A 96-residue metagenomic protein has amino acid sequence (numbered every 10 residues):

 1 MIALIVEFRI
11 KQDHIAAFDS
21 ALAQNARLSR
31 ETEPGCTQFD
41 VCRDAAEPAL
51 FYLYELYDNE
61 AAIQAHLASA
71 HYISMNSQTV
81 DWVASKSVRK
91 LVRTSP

Functional and structural regions predicted by a protein language model:
M1-I2, P96: Absolute protein N-terminus
I2-R9, Q38-L67: Short, well-ordered beta-strand segments in beta-rich or mixed alpha/beta enzyme and ligand-binding folds
I10, L28, L53, A84-S85 (+1 more regions): Localized chelating/binding microdomains that coordinate divalent metal ions or stabilize phosphate-bearing
H14-T37, S74: Short amphipathic alpha-helical segments
L22, L67, N76-T79: Short, flexible helix/strand-to-coil boundary loops that buttress conserved ligand/catalytic motifs in alpha/beta
D40-A49, S74-P96: Glycine-rich beta-strand-turn "strand-cap" elements at beta-sheet edges
